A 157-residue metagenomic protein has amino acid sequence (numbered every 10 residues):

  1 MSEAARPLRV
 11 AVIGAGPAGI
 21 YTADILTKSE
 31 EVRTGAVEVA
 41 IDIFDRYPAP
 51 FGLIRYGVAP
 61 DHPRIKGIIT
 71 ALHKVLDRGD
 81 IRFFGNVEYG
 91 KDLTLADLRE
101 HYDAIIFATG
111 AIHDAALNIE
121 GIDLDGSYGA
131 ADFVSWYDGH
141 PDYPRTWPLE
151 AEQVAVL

Functional and structural regions predicted by a protein language model:
S2-A4, G35, W147-E150: Short, flexible hinge/linker loops that cap or flank conserved catalytic cores
A5-Y89, D97: Beta1-alpha1 glycine-rich phosphate/pyrophosphate-binding loop at the start of Rossmann-like nucleotide-binding domains
T22-A23, L53, T94-L95, A116-N118 (+1 more regions): Short glycine-/acidic-enriched loop or helix-start segments at secondary-structure transitions that form or flank
R46, G110-A111, D132: Short, ordered loop/turn segments at secondary-structure junctions
I68-T70, K91-T94, G139-R145: A generic local structural motif
L72-G126: Feature captures the FAD/FMN-dependent oxidoreductase FAD-binding
D114-L157: Glycine-rich dinucleotide-binding loop and its adjacent helix/turn
